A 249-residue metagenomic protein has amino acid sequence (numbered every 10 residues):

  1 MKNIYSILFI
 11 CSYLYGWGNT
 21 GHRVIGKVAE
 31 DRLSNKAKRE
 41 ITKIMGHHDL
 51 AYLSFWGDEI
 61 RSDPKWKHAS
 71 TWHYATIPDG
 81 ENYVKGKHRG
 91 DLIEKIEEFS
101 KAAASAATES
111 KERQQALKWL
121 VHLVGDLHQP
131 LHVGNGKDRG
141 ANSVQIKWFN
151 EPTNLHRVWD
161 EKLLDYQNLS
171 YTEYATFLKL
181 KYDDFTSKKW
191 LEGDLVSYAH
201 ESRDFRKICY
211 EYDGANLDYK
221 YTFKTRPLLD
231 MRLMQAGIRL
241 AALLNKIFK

Functional and structural regions predicted by a protein language model:
M1-T20: Bacterial Sec-dependent N-terminal signal peptides
W17-V121, P130, N135-K249: N-terminal, motif-rich segments that launch catalysis or mediate targeting to/interaction with membranes, typified by
